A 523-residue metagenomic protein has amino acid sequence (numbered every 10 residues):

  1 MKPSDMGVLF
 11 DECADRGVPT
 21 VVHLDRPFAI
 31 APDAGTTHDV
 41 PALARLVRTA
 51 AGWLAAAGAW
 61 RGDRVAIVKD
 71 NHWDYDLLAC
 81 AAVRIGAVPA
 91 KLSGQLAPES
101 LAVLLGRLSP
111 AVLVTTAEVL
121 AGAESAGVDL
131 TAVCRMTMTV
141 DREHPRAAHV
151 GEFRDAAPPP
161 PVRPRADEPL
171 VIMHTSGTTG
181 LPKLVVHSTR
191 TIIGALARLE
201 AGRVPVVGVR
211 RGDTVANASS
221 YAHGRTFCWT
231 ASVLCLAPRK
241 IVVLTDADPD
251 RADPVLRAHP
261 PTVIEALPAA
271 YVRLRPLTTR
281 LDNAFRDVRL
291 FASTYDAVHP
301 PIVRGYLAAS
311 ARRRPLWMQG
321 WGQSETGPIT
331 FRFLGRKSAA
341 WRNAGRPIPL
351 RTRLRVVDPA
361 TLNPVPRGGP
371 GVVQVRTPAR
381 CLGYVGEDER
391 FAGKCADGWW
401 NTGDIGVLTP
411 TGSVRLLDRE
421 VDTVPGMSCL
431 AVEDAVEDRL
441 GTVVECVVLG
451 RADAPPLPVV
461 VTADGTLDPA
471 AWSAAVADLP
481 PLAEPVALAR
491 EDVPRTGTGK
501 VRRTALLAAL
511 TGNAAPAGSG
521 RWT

Functional and structural regions predicted by a protein language model:
M1-A57, L507-T523: N-lobe entry segment of adenylate-forming
T37-P41, L170-A197: Conserved AMP-binding A3 loop
A51-L96, N217-S220: Conserved AMP-binding/adenylate-forming
I193-T214, A222-V263, L277-T278: Conserved AMP-binding/adenylation subdomain of ANL enzymes
T262-E265, L277-A339, R353: Gly/Ser/Thr-rich phosphate-binding loop
P347-R351, N363-G393, S413, G426-M427: Conserved ATP/PPi-binding loop(s) of AMP-dependent carboxylate-activating enzymes
T377, L382-G383, G403-L482, D492: AMP-binding/adenylate-forming catalytic core of the ANL superfamily
V447-L449, W472-T523: Conserved C-terminal "lid"/linker of ANL adenylate-forming enzymes
